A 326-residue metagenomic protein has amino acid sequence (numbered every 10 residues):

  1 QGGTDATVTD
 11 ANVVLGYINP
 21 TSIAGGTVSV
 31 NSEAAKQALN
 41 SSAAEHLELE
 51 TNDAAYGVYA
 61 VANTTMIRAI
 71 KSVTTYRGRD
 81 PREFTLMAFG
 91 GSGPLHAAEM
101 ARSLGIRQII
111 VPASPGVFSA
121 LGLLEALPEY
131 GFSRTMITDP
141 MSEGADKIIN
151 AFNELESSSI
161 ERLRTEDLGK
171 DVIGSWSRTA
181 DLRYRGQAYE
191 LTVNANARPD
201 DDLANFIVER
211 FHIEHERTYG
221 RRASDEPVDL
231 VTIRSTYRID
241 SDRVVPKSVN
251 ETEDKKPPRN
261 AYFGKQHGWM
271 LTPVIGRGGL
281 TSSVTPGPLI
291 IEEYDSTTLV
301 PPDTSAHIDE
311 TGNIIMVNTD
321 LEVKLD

Functional and structural regions predicted by a protein language model:
Q1: Catalytic nucleotidyl-transfer cores of nucleotide-processing enzymes
T4-T7, V13-P81, A88-D326: C-terminal, non-catalytic interaction/recognition modules in large multi-subunit enzymes and RNPs
